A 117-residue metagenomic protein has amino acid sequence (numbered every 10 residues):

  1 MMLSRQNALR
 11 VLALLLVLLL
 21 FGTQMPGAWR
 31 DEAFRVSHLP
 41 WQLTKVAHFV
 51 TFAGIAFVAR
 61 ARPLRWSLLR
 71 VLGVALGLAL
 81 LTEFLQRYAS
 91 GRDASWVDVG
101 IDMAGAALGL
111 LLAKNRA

Functional and structural regions predicted by a protein language model:
M1-V97, M103-A117: Bulky hydrophobic segments
